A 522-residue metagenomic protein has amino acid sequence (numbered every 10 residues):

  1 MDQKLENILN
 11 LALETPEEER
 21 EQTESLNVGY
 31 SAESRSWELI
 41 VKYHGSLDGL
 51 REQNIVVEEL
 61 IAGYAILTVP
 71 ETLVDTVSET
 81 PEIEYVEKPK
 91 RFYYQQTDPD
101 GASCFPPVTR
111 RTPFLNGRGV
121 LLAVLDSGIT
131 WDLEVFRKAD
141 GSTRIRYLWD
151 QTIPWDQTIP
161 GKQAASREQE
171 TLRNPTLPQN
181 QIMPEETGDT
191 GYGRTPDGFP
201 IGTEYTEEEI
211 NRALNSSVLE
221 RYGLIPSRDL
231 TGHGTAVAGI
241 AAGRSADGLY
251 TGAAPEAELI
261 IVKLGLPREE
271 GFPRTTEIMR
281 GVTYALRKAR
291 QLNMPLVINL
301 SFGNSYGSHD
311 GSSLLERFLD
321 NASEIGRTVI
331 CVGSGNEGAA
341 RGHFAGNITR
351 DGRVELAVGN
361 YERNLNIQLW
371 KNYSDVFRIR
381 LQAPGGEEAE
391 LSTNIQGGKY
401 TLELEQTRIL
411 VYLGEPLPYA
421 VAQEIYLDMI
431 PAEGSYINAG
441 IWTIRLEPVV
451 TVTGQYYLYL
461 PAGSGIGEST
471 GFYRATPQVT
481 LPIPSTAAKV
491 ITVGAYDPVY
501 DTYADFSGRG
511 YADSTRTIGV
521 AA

Functional and structural regions predicted by a protein language model:
M1-I66, T72-T112, R118-L121, D140-G141 (+2 more regions): Autoinhibitory N-terminal propeptides
V77, I367-Q368, A439-P448: Short, aromatic- and glycine-rich surface loops/edge beta-strands on solvent-exposed regions
R110-D156, E168, E185-T276, N293 (+6 more regions): Subtilisin-like serine protease catalytic core
Q151-P154, E185-N215, A340-Y426, I430-G434 (+2 more regions): Extracellular S/T/G-rich loop segment that most often corresponds to the catalytic His/Ser-adjacent loop
Q157, G161-Q163, R167-Q169, R173-P175 (+2 more regions): Intrinsically disordered, low-complexity segments used as extracellular stalks/linkers and nuclear/regulatory IDRs
V262-L264, V282-D310, G333-S334, R445-V449: Short acidic, glycine-rich surface-loop motifs adjacent to enzyme active sites
V297-I298, L315-A345: Catalytic cores of secreted or luminal carbohydrate-active enzymes
T451-A462: Edge beta-strands of jelly-roll/beta-sandwich modules across compartments, strongly enriched in secreted/luminal
